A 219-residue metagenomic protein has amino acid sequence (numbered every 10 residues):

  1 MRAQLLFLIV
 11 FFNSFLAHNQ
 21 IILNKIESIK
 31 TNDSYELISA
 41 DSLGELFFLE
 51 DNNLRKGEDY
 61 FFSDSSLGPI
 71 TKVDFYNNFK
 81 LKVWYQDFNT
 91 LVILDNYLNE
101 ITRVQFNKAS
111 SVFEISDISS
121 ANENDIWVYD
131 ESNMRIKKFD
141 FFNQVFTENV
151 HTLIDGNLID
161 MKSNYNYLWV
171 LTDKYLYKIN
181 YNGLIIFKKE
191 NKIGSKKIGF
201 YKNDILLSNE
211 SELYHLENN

Functional and structural regions predicted by a protein language model:
M1-I26: Bacterial Sec-dependent N-terminal signal peptides
I26-D51: Beta-strand-rich domains and repeat architectures in extracellular enzymes and scaffolds, especially beta-propellers
E27-N32, F61-S66, Q105-S111, N149-I154 (+1 more regions): Surface loop/turn motifs at the tips and blade-to-blade linkers of beta-strand repeat domains
D33-S39, L67-D74, V112-S119, D155-Y165 (+1 more regions): Repeated scaffold domains used in trafficking and secretory/extracellular systems, primarily beta-propellers
L43-G44, N78-F79, E123-N124, Y165-N166 (+1 more regions): Short coil/turn segments that connect the beta-strands within blades of beta-propeller domains
D51, Q86, E123, E131 (+2 more regions): Short loop/turn segments immediately following the C-termini of beta-strands
R55, V92, R135-K137, Y177-K178 (+1 more regions): WD40 beta-propeller blade core
E58, D95-N99, D140-N143, N180-L184 (+1 more regions): Short loop/turn segments that connect beta-strands within beta-propeller blades
